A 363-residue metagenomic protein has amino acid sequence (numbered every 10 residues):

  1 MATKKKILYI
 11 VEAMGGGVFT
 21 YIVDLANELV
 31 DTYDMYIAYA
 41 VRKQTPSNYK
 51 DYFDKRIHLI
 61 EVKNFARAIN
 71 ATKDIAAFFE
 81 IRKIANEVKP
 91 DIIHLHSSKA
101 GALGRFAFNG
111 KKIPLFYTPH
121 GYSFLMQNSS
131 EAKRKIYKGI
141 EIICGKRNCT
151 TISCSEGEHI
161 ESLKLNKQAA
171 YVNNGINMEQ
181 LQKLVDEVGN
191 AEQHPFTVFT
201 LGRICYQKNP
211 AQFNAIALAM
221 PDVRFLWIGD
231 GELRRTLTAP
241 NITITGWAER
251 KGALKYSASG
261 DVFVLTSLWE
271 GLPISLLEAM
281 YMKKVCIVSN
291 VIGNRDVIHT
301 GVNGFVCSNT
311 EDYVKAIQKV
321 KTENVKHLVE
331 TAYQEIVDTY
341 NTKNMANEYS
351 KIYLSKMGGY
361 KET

Functional and structural regions predicted by a protein language model:
L8, N190-K208, N214-A217: Conserved donor-binding/catalytic core segment of Leloir-type glycosyltransferases
Y9-I22, E28-K73, E161-L163, G231-L233: N-terminal strand-loop element at the rim of the active site of nucleotide-sugar-dependent glycosyltransferases
I60, I142-V185: Donor nucleotide-sugar binding/catalytic pocket of nucleotide-sugar-dependent glycosyltransferases
A85, W247, K255-G260: Short alpha-helical donor nucleotide-sugar binding micro-motif in glycosyltransferases
L268: Aromatic "clamp/platform" in nucleotide-sugar-dependent glycosyltransferases that forms part of the donor/acceptor
V285-V288: Short hydrophobic beta-strand element within catalytic cores of glycosyltransferases and related nucleotide-activated
H299-E311, K319-N324: Conserved acidic donor-binding segment of nucleotide-sugar-dependent glycosyltransferases
K326-G358: A charged, aromatic-enriched C-terminal amphipathic alpha-helix characteristic of glycosyltransferases across folds
